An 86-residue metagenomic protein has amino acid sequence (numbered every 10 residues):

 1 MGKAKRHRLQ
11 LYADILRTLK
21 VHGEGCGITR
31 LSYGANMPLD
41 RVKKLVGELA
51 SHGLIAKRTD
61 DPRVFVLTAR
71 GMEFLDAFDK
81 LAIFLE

Functional and structural regions predicted by a protein language model:
M1-L16: Short alpha-helical segments that sit at the start of domains
G2, N36-S51: Short amphipathic alpha-helical interaction segments
L16-G23, D79: Short, locally clustered residues in the helix-turn-helix/winged-helix DNA-binding domain
E24-G34: Short acidic, hydrophobic short linear motifs in intrinsically disordered regions
A50-D60: A short, conserved structural fragment
P62-T68: Minor-groove-contacting beta-hairpin "wing" of winged helix-turn-helix DNA-binding domains
M72-E86: Short, amphipathic alpha-helical interaction segments positioned at domain boundaries
